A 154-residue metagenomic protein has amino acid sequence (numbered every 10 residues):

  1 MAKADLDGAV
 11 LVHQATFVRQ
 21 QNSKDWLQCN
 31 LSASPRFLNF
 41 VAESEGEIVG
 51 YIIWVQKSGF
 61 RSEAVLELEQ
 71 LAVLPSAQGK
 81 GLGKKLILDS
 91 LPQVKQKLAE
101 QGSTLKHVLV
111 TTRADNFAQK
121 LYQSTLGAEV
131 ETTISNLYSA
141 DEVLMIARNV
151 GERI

Functional and structural regions predicted by a protein language model:
M1-A9: A short beta-loop-alpha structural element at the N-terminal edge of CoA-dependent acyl/N-acetyltransferase catalytic
V18-V41, I53: Active-site rim helix/loop that mediates acceptor-substrate recognition in acyltransferases
V41, E47-K57, V65-E67, A72: Conserved beta-strand in the GNAT
K57-L68, Q78, E100-K106: A conserved beta-turn-beta hairpin within the catalytic core of GNAT-like acetyltransferases that forms part
L74-L88, A114-K120, S124: Conserved glycine-rich acetyl-CoA-binding loop
Q78, Q101-Q119, S135-D141, R148: Conserved beta-strand-loop-alpha-helix junction that forms the acyl-donor binding cleft
K85-K106: Conserved acyl-CoA
Y122-T133: Conserved acetyl-CoA-binding loop of GNAT-fold acetyltransferases
